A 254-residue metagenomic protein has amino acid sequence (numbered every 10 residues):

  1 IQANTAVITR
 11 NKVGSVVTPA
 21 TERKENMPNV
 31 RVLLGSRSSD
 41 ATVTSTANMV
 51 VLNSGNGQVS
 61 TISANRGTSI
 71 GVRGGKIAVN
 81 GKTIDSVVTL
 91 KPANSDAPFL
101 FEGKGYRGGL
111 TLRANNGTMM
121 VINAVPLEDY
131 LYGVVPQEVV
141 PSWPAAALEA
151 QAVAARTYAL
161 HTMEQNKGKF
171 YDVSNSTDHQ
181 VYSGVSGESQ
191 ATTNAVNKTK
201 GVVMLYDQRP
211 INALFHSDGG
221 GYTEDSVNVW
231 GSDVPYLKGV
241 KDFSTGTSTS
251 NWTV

Functional and structural regions predicted by a protein language model:
I1-V254: Conserved, single-site charged/polar hotspot
